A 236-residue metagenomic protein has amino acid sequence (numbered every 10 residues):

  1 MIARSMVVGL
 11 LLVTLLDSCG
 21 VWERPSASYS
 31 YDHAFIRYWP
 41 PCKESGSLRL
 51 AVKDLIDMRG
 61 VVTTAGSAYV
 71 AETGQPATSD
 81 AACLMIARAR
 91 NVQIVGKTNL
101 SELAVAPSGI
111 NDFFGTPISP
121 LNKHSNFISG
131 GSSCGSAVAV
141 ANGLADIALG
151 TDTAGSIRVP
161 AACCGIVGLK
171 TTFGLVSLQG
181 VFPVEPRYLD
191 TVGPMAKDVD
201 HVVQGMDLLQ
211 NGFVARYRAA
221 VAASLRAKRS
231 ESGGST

Functional and structural regions predicted by a protein language model:
I2-G9, T14-S45, N211-T236: Amidase signature
M6, G74, N126, S156 (+1 more regions): A general structural-boundary detector
G9-L12, D54, V62-T63, L169 (+1 more regions): Preference for short coil/turn "hinge" residues that link or interrupt alpha-helices
S18-D146: Gly/Ser-rich catalytic/binding loops embedded in alpha/beta enzyme cores
V140-A141, D146-S235: Fold-level recognition of mixed alpha/beta catalytic cores in primary-metabolism enzymes, strongest
